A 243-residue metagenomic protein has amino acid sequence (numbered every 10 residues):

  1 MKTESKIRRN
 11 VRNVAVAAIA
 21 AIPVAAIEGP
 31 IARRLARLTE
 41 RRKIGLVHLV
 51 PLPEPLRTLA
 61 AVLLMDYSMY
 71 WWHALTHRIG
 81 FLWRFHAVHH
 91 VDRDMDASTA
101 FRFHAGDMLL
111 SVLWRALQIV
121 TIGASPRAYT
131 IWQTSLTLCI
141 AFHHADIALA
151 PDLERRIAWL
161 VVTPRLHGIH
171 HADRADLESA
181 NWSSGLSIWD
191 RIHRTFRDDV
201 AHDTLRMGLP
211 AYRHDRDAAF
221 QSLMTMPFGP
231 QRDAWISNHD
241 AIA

Functional and structural regions predicted by a protein language model:
M1-I7, D92-A97: Non-transmembrane, extramembrane segments of multi-pass ion/lipid transporters
T3-E28: Alpha-helical transmembrane segments in multi-pass membrane proteins
A17, R34, L38, I192 (+2 more regions): Residues that form generic nucleotide/phosphate-binding pockets
A20-E28, L46-R206: Membrane-embedded catalytic scaffold of the fatty acid hydroxylase/desaturase
A32-L35, A116: Alpha-helical transmembrane segments and their membrane-interface junctions in multi-pass membrane proteins
A36-L49: Membrane-interface helix termini and inter-helical loops of multi-pass transporters
T204-A243: A membrane-cytosol interface segment of integral membrane proteins
